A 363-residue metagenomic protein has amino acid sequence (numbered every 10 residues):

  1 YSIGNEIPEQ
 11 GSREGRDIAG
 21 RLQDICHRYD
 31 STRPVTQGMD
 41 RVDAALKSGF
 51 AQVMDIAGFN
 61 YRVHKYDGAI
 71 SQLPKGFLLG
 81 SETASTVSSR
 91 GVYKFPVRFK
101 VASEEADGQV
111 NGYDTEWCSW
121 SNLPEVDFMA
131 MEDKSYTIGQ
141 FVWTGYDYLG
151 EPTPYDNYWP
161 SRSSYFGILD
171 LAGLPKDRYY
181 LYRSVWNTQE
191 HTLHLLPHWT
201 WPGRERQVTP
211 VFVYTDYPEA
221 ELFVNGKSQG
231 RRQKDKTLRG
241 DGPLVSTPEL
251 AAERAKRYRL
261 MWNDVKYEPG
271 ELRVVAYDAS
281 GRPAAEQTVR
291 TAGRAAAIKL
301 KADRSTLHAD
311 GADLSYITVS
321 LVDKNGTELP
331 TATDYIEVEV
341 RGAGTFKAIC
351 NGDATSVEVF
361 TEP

Functional and structural regions predicted by a protein language model:
S2-K266, E271-P283: Extended substrate-binding grooves/exosites of carbohydrate-active enzymes
W201-R206, T306-S315: Short, solvent-exposed loop/linker segments at the N-terminal edge of repeated beta-sheet extracellular domains
V213-T215, V275-A276, A312-P330: Beta-strand-rich structural segments
F223, V275-Y277, K301, V322 (+1 more regions): Core beta-strand residues in small-molecule sensory/regulatory alpha/beta domains
G230-G240, A295-L300, V338-F360: Short aromatic-acidic-glycine turn motif
Y267-E271, A312-L314, T333: Extracellular Ig-like/FN3 beta-sandwich strand-entry sites
G281-G293: Edge beta-strands of extracellular beta-sandwich domains
A292-D310: Low-complexity, acidic Ser/Thr/Pro/Gly-rich terminal tails and inter-domain linkers that flank the onset of structured
